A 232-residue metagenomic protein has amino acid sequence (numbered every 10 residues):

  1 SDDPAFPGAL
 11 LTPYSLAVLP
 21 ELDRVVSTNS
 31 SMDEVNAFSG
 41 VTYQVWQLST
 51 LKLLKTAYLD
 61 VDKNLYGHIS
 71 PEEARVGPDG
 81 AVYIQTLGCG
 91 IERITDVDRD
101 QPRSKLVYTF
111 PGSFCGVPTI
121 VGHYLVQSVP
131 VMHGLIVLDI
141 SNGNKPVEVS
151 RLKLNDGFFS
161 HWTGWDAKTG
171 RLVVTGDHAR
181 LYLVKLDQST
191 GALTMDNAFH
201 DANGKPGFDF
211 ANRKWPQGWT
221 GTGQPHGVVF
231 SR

Functional and structural regions predicted by a protein language model:
S1-R232: Feature marking well-ordered beta-strand scaffolds used for ligand recognition
